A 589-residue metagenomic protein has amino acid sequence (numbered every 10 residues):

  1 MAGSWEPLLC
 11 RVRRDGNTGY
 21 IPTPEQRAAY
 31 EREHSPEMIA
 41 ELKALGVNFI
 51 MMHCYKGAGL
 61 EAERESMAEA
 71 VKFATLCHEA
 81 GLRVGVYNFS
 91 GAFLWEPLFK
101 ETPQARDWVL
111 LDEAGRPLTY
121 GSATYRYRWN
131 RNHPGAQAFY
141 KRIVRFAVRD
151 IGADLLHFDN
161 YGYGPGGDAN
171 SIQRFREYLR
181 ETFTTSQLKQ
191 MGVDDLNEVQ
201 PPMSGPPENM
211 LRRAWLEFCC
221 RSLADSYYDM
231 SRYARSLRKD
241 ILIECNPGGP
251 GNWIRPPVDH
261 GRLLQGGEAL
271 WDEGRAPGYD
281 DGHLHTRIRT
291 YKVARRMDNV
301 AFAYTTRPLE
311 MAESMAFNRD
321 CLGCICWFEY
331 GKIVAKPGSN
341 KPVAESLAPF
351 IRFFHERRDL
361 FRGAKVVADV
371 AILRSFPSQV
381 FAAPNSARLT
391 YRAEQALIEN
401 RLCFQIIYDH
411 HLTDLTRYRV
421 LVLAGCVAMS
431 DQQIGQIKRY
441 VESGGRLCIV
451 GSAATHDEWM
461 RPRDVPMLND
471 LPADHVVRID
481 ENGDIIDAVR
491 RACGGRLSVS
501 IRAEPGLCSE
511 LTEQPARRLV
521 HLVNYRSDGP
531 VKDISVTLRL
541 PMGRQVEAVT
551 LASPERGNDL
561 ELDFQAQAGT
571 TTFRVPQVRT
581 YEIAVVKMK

Functional and structural regions predicted by a protein language model:
M1-A2, F49, G81-G85, D154-H157 (+4 more regions): Structural preference for beta-strand elements that scaffold enzyme active sites
M1-N88, A138, V144-R145, Y233 (+6 more regions): Mature N-terminal, pre-catalytic/accessory segment of carbohydrate-active enzymes
W5-E6, H53-K56, N88-F93, H157-G166 (+3 more regions): Short, solvent-exposed turn/loop segments enriched in Gly/Ser/Thr/Pro and often Arg
P7-C10, E69-S122, L155-N160, D240-E244: Glycine-rich, aromatic-flanked loop segments that form ligand/cofactor-binding clefts across common enzyme folds
G16-Q26, E31-R32, V86-I151, G192-L216 (+1 more regions): Active-site-adjacent "subsite" loops/lids of carbohydrate-active enzymes
R27-G57, D150-I151, E268-L270, E310-E313 (+4 more regions): Catalytic domains of carbohydrate-active enzymes, especially glycoside hydrolases
G135-P256: Active-site neighborhood of glycoside hydrolase catalytic domains
M203-E208, R212-R213, E217-I254, V258 (+1 more regions): Carbohydrate-binding surfaces of carbohydrate-active enzymes
